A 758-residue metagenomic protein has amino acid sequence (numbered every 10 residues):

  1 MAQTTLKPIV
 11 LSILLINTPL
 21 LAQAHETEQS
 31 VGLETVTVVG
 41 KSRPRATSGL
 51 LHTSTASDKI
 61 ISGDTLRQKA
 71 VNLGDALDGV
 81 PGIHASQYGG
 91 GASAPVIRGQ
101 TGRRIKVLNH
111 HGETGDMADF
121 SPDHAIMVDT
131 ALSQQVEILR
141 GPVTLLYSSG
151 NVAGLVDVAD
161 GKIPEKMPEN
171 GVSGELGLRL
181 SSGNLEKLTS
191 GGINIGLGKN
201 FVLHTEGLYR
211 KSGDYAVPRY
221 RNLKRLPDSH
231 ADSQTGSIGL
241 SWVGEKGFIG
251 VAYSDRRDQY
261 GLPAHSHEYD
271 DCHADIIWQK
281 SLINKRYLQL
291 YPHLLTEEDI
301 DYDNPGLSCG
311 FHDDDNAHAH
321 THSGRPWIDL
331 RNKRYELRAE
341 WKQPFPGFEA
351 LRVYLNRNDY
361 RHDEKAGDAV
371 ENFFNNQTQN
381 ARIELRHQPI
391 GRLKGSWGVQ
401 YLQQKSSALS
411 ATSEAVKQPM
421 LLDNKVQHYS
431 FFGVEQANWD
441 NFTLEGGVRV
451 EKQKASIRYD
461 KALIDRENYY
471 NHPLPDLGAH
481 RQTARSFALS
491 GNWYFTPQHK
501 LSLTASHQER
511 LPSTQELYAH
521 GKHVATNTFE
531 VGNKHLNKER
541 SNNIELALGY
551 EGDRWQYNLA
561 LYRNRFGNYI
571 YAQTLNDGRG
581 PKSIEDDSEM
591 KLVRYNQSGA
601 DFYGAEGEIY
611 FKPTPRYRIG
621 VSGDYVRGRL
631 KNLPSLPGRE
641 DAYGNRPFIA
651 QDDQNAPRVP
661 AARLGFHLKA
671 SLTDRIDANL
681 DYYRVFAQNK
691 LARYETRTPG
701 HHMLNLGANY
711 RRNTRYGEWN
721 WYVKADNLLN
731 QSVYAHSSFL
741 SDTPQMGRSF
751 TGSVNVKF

Functional and structural regions predicted by a protein language model:
Q23, N194-G198, E206, Q234 (+10 more regions): Conserved C-terminal beta-signal and adjacent last beta-strands/turns of outer-membrane beta-barrel proteins
E26-E169, L185, E509, E516 (+2 more regions): Acidic, small-polar-rich N-terminal luminal/periplasmic segments of exported/outer-membrane proteins
I163, G171-E175, G192-R325, Q651: Periplasmic-side early beta-strands and strand-to-turn transitions of outer-membrane beta-barrels
G174, L178, T205, S212 (+7 more regions): Membrane-embedded beta-barrel scaffold of Gram-negative outer-membrane proteins
V243, F248-S254, S323-Y494, K500-S502 (+5 more regions): Face-selective signature of the C-terminal outer-membrane beta-barrel domain
S266-H267, K405-S407, T412, K454-L474 (+7 more regions): Surface-exposed extracellular loop regions of Gram-negative outer-membrane beta-barrel proteins, predominantly
T378-L385, H428-S430, V531-N537, N543 (+5 more regions): Outer membrane beta-barrel strand-and-loop segments of large Gram-negative receptors, especially TonB-dependent
G391, G395, N438-L444, Q453 (+3 more regions): Gram-negative outer-membrane beta-barrel transporters
